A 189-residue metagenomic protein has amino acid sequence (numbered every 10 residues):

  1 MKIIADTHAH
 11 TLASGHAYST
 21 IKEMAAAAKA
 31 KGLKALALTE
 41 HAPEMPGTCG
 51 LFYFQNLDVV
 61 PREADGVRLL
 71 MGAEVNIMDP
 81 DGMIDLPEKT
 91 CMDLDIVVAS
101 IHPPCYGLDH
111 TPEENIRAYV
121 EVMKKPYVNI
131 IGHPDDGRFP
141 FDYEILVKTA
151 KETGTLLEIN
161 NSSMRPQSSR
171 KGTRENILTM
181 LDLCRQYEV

Functional and structural regions predicted by a protein language model:
M1-K31: N-terminal active-site segment of His-dependent metallophosphoesterases
K2, K29, A42, G47-I159 (+1 more regions): Extended substrate/RNA-proximal surfaces in nucleic-acid metabolism proteins
I4-S14, L38-H41, I131-P134: Histidine-centered catalytic micro-motifs
G15-Y18, T48-L51, P140-T149, Q167-L183: Histidine/acidic-residue-rich catalytic or RNA/ligand-binding cores of hydrolases and nuclease-related proteins
T20-M24, A118, T179: Well-ordered alpha-helical segments embedded in enzymatic catalytic cores
M24, T39, L57, L146 (+1 more regions): Aromatic/hydrophobic pocket-lining residues that form π-stacking "cages" and hydrophobic walls in ligand
A25, K29-G32, M123-K124, R185: Non-catalytic positions within long, well-ordered alpha-helices that form the structural scaffold/packing of enzyme
E188-V189: Short acidic/histidine-rich active-site segments
